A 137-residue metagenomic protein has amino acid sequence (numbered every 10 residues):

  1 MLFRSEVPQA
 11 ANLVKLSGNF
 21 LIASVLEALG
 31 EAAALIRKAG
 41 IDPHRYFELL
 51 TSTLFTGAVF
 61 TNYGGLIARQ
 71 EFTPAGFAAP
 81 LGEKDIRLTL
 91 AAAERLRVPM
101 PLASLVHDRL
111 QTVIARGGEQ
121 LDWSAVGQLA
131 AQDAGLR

Functional and structural regions predicted by a protein language model:
M1-L2: Short, small-residue-biased leader/transition segments that mark boundaries at the very start of proteins
E6: Active-site donor-binding acidic/aromatic loop of nucleotide-activated sugar and phosphosugar transferases involved
A11-A134: Helical "substrate-binding/catalytic lid" subdomain of Rossmann-like NAD(P)-dependent dehydrogenases/reductases
R137: Phosphate-binding loop/pocket of nucleotide- and phosphate-handling active sites
